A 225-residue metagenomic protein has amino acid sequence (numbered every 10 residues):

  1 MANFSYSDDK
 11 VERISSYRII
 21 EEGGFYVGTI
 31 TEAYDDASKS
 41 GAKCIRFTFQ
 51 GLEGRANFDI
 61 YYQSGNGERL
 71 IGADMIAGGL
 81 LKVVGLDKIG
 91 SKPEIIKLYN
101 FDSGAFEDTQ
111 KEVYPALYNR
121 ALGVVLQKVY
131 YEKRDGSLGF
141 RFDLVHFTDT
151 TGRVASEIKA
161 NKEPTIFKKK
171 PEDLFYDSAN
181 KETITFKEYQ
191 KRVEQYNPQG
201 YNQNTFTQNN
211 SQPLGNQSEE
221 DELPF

Functional and structural regions predicted by a protein language model:
M1-F225: Short beta-rich binding modules
